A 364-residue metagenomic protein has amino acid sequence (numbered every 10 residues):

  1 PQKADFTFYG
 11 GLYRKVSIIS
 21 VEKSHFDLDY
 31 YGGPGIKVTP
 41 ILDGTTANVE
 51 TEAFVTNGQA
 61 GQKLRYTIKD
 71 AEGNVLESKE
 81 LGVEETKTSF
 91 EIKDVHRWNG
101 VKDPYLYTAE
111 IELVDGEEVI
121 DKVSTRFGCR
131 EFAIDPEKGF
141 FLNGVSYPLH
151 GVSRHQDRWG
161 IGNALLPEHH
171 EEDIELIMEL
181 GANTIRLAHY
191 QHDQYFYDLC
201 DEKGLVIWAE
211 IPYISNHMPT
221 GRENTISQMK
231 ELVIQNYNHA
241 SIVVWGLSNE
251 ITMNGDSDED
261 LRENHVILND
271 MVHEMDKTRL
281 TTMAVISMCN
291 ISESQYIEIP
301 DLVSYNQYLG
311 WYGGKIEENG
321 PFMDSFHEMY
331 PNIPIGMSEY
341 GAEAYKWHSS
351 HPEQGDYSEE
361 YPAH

Functional and structural regions predicted by a protein language model:
P1-L187, L199, G204-I207, Q228 (+6 more regions): Secreted/periplasmic carbohydrate-active enzymes, especially glycoside hydrolases
I174-I177, T184-H364: Substrate-binding/catalytic cleft of secreted carbohydrate-active enzymes, primarily glycoside hydrolases
